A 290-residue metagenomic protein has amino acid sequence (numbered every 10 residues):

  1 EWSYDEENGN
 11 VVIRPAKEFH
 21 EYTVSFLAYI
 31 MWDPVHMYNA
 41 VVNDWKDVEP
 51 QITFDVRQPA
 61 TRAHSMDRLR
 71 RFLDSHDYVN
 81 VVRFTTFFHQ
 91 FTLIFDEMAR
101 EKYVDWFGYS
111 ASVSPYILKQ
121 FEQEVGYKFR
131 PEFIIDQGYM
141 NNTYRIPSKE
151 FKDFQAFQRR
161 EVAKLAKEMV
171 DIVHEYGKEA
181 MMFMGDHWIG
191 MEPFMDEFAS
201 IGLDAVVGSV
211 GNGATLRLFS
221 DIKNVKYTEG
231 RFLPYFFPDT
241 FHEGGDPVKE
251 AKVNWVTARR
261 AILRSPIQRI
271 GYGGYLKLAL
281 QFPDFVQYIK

Functional and structural regions predicted by a protein language model:
E1-S200: Polysaccharide-binding and catalytic clefts of secreted carbohydrate-active enzymes
R70, R83-F87, F91-I94, Y144-R145 (+2 more regions): Hydrophobic targeting/anchoring helices
